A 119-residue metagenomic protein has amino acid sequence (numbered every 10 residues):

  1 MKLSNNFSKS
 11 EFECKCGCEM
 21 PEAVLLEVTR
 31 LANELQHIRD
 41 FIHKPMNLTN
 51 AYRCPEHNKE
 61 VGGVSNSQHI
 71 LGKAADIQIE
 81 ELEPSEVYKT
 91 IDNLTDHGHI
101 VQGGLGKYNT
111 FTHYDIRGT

Functional and structural regions predicted by a protein language model:
M1-F41, K107-N109, R117-G118: Extracytoplasmic cell-surface/polysaccharide-interacting catalytic and binding patches
M20, M46-Y52, S85-V87: N-terminal start-of-chain detector that recognizes signal peptides and the immediate post-cleavage beginning
L26-V28, R53-N58, I91-T95: A short linear-motif detector with a strong N-terminal bias
E27, L31-E34, K44, H57 (+3 more regions): Amphipathic alpha-helical interface surfaces
Q36-G62: Extended, low-complexity, intrinsically disordered C-terminal regulatory tails of eukaryotic serine/threonine kinases
N66, I70-T119: Catalytic cores and adjacent binding grooves of peptidoglycan-active enzymes
